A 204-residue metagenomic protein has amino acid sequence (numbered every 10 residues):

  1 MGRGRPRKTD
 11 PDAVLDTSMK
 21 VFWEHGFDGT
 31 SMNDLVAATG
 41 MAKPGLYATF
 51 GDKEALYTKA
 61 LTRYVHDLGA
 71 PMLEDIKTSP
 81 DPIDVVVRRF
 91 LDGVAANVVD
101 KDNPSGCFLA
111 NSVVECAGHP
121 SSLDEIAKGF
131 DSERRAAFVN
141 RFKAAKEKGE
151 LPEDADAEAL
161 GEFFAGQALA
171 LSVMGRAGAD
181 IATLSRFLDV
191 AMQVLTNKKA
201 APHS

Functional and structural regions predicted by a protein language model:
M1-T9, K199-S204: N-terminal intrinsically disordered/low-complexity leader segments
G2, A13, V21-A55, K59: Helix-turn-helix
D10-V21, L35, A60-Y64, L68 (+1 more regions): Generic hydrophobic, amphipathic alpha-helix propensity
K59, L73-S105, A157-F164: Hydrophobic alpha-helical connector segments
V85-D92, S121-E147, A159, R186-D189: Amphipathic alpha-helical packing segments from all-alpha helical-bundle domains
V85-V87, D100-E125: Amphipathic alpha-helical segments used for helix-helix packing
N97-D100, A144, F164-A182, V194-H203: Amphipathic C-terminal alpha-helical segment
S105, A110, D154-M174, F187-V194: Hydrophobic alpha-helical segments that form the core of small-molecule binding pockets and/or dimer interfaces
